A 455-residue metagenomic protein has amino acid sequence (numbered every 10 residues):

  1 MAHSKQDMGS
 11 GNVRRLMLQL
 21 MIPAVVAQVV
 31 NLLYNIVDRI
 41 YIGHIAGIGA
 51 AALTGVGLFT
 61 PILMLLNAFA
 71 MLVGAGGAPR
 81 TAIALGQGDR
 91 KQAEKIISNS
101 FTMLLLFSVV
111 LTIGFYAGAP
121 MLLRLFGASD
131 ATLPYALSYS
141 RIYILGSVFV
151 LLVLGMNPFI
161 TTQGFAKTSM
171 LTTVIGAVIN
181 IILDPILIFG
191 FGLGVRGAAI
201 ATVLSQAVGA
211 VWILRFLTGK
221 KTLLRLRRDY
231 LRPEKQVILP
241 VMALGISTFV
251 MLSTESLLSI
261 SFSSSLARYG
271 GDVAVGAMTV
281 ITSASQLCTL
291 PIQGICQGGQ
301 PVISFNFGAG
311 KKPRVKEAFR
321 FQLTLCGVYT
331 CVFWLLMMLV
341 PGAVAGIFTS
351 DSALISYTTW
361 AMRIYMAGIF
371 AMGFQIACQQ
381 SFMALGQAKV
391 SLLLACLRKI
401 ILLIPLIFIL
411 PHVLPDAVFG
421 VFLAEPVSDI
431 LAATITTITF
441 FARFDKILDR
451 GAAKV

Functional and structural regions predicted by a protein language model:
M1-P23, T81-V148, G190-G245, I303-G368 (+1 more regions): Short alpha-helical transmembrane segments in multi-pass integral membrane proteins
M8-I48, P61-G76, R80, L105-T112 (+6 more regions): N-terminal transmembrane alpha-helices
Q19-D38, I142, G176, S205-G209 (+4 more regions): Transmembrane helical elements of multi-pass membrane transporters/channels
I22, D38, G77, G118-A119 (+12 more regions): Hydrophobic/aromatic residues in alpha-helical transmembrane segments
V29, L33-T54, L123-D130, I186-G192 (+6 more regions): Helix-terminus/linker motif at the lipid-water interface of multi-pass membrane proteins
I42-M64, A131-Y135, V195-R196, V237-L244 (+5 more regions): Interfacial/gating helices of multi-pass transporter permease domains
L53-I113, V150-S169, A277-L335, L339-P341 (+1 more regions): Small-residue-rich hydrophobic transmembrane alpha-helices
G74, Y143-T161, S169-A177, A198-V211 (+4 more regions): Short runs within selected transmembrane alpha-helices of multi-pass transporters and secretion channels
